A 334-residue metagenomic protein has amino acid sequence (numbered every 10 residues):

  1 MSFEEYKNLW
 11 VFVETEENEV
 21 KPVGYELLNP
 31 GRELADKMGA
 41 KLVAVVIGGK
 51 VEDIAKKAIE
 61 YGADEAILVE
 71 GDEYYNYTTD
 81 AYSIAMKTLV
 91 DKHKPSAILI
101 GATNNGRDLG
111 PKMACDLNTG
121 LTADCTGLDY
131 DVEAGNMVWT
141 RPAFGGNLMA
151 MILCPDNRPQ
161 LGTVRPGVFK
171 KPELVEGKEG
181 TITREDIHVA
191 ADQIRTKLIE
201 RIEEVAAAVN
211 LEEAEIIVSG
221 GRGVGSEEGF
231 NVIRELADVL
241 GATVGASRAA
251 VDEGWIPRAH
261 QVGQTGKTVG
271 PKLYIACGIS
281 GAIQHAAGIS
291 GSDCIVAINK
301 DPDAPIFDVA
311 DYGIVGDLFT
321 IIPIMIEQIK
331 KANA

Functional and structural regions predicted by a protein language model:
M1-A334: N-terminal glycine-rich FAD/FM-binding segment characteristic of electron-transfer flavoproteins
